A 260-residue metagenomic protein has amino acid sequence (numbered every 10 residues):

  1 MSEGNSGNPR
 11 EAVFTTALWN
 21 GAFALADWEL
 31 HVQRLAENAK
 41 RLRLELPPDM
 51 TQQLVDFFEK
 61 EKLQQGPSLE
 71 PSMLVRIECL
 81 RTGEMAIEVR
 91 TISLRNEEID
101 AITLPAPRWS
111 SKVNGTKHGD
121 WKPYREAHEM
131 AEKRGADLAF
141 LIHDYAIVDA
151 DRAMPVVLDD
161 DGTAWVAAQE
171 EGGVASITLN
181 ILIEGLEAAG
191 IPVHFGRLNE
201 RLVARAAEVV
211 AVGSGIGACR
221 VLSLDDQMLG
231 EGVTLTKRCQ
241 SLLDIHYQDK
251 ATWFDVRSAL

Functional and structural regions predicted by a protein language model:
M1-K60, L80-L260: Helix-start/capping segments and mature chain N-termini
K62, P67-E84: Long amphipathic N-terminal alpha/beta scaffold segment
